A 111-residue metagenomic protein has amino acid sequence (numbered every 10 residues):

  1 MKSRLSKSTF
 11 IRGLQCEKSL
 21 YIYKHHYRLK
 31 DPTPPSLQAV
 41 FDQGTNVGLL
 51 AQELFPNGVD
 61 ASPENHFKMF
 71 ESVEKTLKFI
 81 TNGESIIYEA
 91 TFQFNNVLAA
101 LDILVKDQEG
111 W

Functional and structural regions predicted by a protein language model:
M1-G110: Metal-dependent nuclease catalytic cores that hydrolyze phosphodiester bonds in DNA/RNA, characterized by
